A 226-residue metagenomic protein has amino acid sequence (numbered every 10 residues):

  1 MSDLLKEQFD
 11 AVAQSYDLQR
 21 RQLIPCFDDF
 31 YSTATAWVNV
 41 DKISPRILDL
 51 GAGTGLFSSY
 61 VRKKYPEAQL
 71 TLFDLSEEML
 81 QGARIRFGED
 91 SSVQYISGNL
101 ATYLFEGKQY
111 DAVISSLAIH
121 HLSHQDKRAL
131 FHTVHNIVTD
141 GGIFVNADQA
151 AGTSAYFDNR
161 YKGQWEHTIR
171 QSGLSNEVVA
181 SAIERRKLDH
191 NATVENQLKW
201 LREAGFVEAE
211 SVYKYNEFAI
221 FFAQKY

Functional and structural regions predicted by a protein language model:
M1-S15, W165: N-terminal, positively charged/glycine-rich alpha-helical extensions of SAM-dependent methyltransferases
D10-D28: Class I SAM-dependent methyltransferase Rossmann-like catalytic core, especially the SAM/SAH-binding loop
C26-I43: Conserved alpha-helix/loop element of class I SAM-dependent methyltransferases that forms part of the SAM/SAH-binding
L48-L50, T54-T102: Class I SAM-dependent methyltransferase SAM/SAH-binding core
F105-V113: A short acidic, Gly/Pro-enriched loop at the edge of an enzyme's catalytic core that lines a small-molecule cofactor
R128-D140: A short glycine-rich, Lys/Arg-flanked "PGG" loop and its adjoining helix->strand segment in the class I
A147-E203: C-terminal alpha-helical "lid/dimerization" subdomain adjacent to the S-adenosyl-L-methionine
R202-Y226: Core SAM-dependent methyltransferase catalytic element
